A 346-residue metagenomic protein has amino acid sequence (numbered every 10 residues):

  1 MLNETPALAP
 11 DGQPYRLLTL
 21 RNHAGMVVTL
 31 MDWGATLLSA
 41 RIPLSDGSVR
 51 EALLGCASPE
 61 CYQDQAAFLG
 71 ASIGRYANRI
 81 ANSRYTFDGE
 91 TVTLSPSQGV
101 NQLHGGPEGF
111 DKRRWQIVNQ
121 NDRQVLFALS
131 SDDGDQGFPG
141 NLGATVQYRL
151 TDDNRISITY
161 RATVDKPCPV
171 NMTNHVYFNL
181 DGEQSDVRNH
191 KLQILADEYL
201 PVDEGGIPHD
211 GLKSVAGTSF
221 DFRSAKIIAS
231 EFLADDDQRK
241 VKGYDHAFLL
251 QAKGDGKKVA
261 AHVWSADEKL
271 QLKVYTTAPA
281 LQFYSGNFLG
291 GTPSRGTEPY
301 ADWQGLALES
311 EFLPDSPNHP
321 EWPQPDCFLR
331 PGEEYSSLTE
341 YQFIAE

Functional and structural regions predicted by a protein language model:
M1-E346: An exposed, glycine/acidic-rich loop-and-rim segment of catalytic or binding clefts
